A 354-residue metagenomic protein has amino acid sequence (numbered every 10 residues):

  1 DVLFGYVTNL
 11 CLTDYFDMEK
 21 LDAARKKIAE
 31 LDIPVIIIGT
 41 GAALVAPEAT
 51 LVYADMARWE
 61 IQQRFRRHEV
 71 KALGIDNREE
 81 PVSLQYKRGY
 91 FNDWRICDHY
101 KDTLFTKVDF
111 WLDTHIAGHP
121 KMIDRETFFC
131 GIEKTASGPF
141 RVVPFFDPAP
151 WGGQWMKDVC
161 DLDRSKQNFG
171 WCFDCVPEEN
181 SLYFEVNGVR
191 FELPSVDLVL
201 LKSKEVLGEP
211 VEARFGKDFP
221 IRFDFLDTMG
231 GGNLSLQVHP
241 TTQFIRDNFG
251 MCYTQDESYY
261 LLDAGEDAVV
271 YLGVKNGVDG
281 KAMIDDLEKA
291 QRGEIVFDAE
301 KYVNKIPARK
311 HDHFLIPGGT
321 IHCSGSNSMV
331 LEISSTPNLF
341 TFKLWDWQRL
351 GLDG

Functional and structural regions predicted by a protein language model:
D1-P34: ATP-dependent small-molecule kinase phosphotransfer cores that center on conserved nucleotide phosphate-binding segments
T13-D22, D285-D312: Active-site glycine-rich loop that binds ribose-phosphate moieties when present
D22-G74: ATP-dependent NMP and nucleoside kinases share a basic, alpha-helical "lid"
A42-A43, R67-F129: Small-molecule kinase domains that catalyze NTP-dependent phosphoryl transfer to phosphate-bearing small molecules
D55-R66, V70-S83, E133-F140, I333-G354: Gly/Ser/Thr-rich active-site loops/lids in small-molecule metabolic enzymes that frequently grip phosphoryl groups
T106-K281, D346-G354: Transition-metal
L236-H239, P307-S326, I333-S335: Conserved metal-binding segment of the jelly-roll/cupin
Y271-D298, L331-G354: Double-stranded beta-helix
